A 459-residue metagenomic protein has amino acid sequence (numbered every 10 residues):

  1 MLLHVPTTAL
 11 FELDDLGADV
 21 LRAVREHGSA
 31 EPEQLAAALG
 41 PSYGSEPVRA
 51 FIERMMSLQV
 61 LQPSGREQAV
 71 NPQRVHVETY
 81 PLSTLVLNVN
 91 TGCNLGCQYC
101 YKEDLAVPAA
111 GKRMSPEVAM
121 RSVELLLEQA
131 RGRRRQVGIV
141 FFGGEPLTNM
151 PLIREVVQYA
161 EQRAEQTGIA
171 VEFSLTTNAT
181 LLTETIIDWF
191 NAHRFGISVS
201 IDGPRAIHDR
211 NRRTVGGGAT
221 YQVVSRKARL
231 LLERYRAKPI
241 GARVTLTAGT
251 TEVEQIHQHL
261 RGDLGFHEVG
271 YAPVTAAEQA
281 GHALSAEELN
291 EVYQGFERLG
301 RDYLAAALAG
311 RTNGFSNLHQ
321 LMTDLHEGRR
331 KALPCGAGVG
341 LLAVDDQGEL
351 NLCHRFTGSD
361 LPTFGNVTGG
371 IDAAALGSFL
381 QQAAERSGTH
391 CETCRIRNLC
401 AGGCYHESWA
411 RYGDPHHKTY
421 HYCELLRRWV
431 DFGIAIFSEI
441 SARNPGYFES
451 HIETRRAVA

Functional and structural regions predicted by a protein language model:
M1, V5-Y43, Q347, R386-A459: Radical SAM enzyme core and accessory elements
A9-V86: Long, charge-rich, low-complexity alpha-helical segments
Y80, T84-E117: Canonical Radical SAM [4Fe-4S] cluster-binding loop centered on the CxxxCxxC motif and its immediate flanking residues
Y101-A106, A237, R395-L399, W409: Detector for the c-type heme attachment site
A119-V140, N149-V274: Radical SAM/AdoMet-radical enzyme domain recognition
V253-G328: Long, K/E/R/D-enriched contiguous segments that form extended
N290-D324, H354-A401: C-terminal accessory region of radical SAM enzymes
C335-G338: Short, small/polar residue-rich loop motifs at catalytic or cofactor-binding pockets
